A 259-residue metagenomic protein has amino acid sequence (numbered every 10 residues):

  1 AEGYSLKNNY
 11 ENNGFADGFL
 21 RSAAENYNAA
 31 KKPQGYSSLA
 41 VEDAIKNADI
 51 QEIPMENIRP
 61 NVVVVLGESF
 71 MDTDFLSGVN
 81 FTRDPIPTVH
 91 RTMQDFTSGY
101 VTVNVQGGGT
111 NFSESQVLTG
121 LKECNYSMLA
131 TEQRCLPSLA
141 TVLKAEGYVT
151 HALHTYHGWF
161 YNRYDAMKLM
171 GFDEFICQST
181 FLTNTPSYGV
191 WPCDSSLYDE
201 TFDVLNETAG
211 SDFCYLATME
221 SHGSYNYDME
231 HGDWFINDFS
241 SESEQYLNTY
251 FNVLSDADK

Functional and structural regions predicted by a protein language model:
A1-N9, R91: Transmembrane and membrane-interface helices of multi-pass, inner-membrane envelope-modifying transferases
E2-Y4, F15, F19, P186 (+1 more regions): A feature for loop-to-transmembrane-helix boundaries and adjacent hydrophobic helices in multi-pass integral membrane
L6-F19, N104-N111, Y126: Membrane-interface micro-motifs in multi-pass membrane enzymes
G14-N57: Helix-hairpin-helix/helix-loop-helix acidic hairpins
E42-P60, V64-G67, D72-K259: Solvent-exposed soluble domains appended to multi-pass membrane proteins
